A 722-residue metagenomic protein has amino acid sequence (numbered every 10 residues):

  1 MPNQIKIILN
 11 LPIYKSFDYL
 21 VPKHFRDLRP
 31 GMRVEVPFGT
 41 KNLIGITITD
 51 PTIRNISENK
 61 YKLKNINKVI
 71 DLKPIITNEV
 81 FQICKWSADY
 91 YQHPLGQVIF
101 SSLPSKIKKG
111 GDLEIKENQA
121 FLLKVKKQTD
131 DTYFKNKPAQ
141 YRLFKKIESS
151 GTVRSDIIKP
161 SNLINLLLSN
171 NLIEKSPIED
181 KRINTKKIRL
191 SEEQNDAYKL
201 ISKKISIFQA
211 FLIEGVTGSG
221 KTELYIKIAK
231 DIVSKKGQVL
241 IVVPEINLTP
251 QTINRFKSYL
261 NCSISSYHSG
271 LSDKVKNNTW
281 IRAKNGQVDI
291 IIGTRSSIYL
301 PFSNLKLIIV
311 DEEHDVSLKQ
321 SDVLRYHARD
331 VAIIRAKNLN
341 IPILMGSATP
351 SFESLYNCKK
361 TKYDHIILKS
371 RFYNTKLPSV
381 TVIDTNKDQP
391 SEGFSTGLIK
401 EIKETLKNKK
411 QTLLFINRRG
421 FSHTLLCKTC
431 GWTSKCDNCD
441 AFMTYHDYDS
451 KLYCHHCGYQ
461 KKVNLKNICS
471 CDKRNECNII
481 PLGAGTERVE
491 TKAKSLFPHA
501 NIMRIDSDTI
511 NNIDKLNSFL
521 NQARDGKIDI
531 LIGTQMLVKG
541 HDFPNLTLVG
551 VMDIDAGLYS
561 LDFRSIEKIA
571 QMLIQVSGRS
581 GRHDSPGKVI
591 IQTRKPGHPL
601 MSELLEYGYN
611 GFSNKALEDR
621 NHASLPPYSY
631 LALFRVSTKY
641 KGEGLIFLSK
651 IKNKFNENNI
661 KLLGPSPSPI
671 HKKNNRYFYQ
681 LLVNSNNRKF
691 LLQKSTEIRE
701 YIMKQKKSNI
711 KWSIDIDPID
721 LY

Functional and structural regions predicted by a protein language model:
M1-S347, K359-T375, K650, L691-Y722: Accessory, non-ATPase domains that flank or precede helicase/AAA+ motor cores in DNA-metabolism machines
P2, Y14, P586, P627-L631 (+2 more regions): A general secondary-structure signal for short beta-strands and their flanking turns/coil in non-transmembrane regions
R26, Y299, G540, H671-K673: Short glycine/serine/proline-enriched coil/turn segments at secondary-structure junctions
P37-T40, E245, A623-L625, I670-K672: AMP-binding (ANL) adenylation modules
P51, S57-I70, G550, M572 (+1 more regions): Solvent-exposed, membrane-proximal periplasmic/extracellular interface segments of envelope transport and secretion
T185-S191, N195-K199, I207-L645, K652-N653 (+3 more regions): Inter-lobe coupling/hinge segments of SF2-like helicase ATPases
M503, N658-S668, S708-D717: Short beta-strand elements
I651-R688, K694-T696: C-terminal structured "cap/appendage" subdomains that terminate the fold
